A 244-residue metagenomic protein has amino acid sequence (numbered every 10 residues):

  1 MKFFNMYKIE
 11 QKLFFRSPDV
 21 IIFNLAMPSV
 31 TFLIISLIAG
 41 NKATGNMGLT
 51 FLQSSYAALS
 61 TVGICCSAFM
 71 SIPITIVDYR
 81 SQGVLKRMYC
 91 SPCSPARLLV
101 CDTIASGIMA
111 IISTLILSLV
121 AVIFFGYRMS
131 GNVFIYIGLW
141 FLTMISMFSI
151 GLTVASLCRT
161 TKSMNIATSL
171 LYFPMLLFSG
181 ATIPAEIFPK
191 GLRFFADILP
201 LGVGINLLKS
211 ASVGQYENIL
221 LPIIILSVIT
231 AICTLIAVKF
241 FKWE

Functional and structural regions predicted by a protein language model:
F3-F15, L208: A short amphipathic helical element positioned immediately N-terminal to and/or at the very start of a transmembrane
L13, T44-M47, R128, G180-I232 (+1 more regions): Membrane-interfacial helix-loop-helix junctions in multi-pass membrane proteins
R16-K42, L52-S71, A110-S113, S169-L177 (+1 more regions): Hydrophobic alpha-helical transmembrane segments of multi-pass membrane transport/permease proteins
P18-D19, A96, K162, R193 (+1 more regions): Residues that define the loop-to-transmembrane-helix transition and helix capping in multi-pass membrane transporters
I34-K42, A155-I198, G202: Transmembrane helix segments
F69-C93: Transmembrane helix boundary and interhelical loop/hinge segments in multi-pass membrane proteins
P95-T168, F173, Q215-S227, A231-L235: Alpha-helical transmembrane segments and their short interhelical loops
V238-E244: Membrane-interface capping segments at transmembrane-helix boundaries
